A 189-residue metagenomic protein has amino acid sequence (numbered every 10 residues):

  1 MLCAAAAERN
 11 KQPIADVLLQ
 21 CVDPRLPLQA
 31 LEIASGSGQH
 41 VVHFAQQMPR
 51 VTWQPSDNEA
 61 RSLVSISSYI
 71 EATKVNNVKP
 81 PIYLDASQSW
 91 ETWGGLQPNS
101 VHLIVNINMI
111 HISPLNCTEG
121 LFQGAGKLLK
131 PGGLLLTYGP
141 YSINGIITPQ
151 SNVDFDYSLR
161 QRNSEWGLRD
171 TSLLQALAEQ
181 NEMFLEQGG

Functional and structural regions predicted by a protein language model:
M1-P27: Class I SAM-dependent methyltransferase Rossmann-like catalytic core, especially the SAM/SAH-binding loop
R25-G36: Conserved class I S-adenosyl-L-methionine
Q29-L31, V41-T92: Class I SAM-dependent methyltransferase SAM/SAH-binding core
V105: A conserved beta-strand element that flanks and buttresses the S-adenosyl-L-methionine
I112-A125: A short, conserved alpha-helix within the catalytic core of class I
P131-N144: Conserved beta-strand signature within the Rossmann-like core of class I S-adenosyl-L-methionine
T148-S172: Conserved Class I S-adenosyl-L-methionine
M183-G189: Conserved S-adenosyl-L-methionine
